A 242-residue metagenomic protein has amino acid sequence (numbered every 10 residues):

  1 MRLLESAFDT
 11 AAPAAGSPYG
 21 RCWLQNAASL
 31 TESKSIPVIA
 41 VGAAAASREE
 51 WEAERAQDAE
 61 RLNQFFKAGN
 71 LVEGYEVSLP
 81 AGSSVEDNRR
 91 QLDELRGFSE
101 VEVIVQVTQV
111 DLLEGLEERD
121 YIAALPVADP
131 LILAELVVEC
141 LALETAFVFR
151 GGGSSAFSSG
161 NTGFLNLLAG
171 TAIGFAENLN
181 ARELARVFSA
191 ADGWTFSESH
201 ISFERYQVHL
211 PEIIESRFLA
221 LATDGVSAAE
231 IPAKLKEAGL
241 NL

Functional and structural regions predicted by a protein language model:
M1-L242: Expand to "…catalyze enediolate/carbanion chemistry for C-C bond making/breaking, isomerization, decarboxylation
